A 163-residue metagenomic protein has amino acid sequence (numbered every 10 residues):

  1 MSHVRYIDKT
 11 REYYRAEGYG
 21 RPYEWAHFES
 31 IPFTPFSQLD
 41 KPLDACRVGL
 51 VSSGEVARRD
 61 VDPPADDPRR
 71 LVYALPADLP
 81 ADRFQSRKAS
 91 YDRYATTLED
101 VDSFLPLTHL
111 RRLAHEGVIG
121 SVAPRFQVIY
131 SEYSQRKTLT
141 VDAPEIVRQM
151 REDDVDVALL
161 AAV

Functional and structural regions predicted by a protein language model:
M1-V163: An N-terminal assembly and electron-transfer interface module characteristic of large anaerobic redox and radical
